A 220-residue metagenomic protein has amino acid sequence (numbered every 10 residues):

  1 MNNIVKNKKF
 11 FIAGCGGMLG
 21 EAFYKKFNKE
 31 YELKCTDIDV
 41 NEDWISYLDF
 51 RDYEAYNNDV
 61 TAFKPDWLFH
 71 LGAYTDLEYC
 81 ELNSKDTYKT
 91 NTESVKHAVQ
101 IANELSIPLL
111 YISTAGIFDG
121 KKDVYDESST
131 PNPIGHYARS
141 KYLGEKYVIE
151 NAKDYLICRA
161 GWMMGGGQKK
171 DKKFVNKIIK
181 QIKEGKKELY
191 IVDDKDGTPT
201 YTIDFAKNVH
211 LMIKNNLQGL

Functional and structural regions predicted by a protein language model:
I4-E30: N-terminal Rossmann NAD(P)H-binding glycine-rich loop of SDR-like oxidoreductase domains
A13, T36, L68-G72, L109-A115 (+2 more regions): SDR active-site strand-loop-helix element
M18, Y31-E42: Conserved glycine-rich Rossmann-like NAD(P)H-binding loop of the short-chain dehydrogenase/reductase
I38-E54: Rossmann-fold cofactor-recognition segment
F50-T90: NAD(P)H-binding glycine-rich loop region in Rossmannoid oxidoreductase-like domains and their noncatalytic homologs
L82-L110: NAD(P)-cofactor binding segment of oxidoreductase domains
K89, E93-S94, I117-C158, W162-M164 (+2 more regions): Catalytic helix-loop patch of NAD(P)-dependent Rossmann-fold dehydrogenases
K146-G197, T202-L211: NAD(P)-dependent short-chain dehydrogenase/reductase
